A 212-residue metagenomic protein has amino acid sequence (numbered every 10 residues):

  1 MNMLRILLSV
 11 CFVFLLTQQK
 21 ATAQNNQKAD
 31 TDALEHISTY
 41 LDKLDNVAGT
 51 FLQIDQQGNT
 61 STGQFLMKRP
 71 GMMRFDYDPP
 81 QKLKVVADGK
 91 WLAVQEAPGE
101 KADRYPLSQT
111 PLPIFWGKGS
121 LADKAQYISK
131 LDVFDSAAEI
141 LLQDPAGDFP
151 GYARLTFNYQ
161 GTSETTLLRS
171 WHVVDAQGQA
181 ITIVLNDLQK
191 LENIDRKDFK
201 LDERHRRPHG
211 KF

Functional and structural regions predicted by a protein language model:
M1-L8: Bacterial N-terminal signal peptides that target proteins for export
V13-A21: C-terminal segment of classical bacterial N-terminal signal peptides
T39-G58: A short, Trp-centered hydrophobic/proline-enriched beta-strand micro-motif
L44-N46, T60-T62, K68-P70, P80 (+5 more regions): Extracytoplasmic
Q64-W116, I181: An acidic-aromatic
G99-P145: Flexible, surface-exposed loop/linker segments and immediately adjacent secondary-structure boundaries
D123-A125, V133-F212: Gly/Pro-enriched, hydrophobic low-complexity segments that function as extracytoplasmic propeptides/linkers
